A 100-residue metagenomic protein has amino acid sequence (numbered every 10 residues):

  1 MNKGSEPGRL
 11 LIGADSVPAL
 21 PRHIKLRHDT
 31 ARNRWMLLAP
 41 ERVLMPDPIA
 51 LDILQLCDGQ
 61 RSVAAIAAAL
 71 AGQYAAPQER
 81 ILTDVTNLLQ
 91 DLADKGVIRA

Functional and structural regions predicted by a protein language model:
M1-L51, Q55: Acidic, low-complexity/disordered tracts enriched in E/D and polar residues
N2, A39-A100: Long, charge-rich, low-complexity alpha-helical segments
